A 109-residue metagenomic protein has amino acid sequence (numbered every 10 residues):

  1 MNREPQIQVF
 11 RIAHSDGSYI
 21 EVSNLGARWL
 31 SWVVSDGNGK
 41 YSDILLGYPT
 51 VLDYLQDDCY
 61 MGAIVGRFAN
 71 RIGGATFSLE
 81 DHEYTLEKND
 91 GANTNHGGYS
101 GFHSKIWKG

Functional and structural regions predicted by a protein language model:
M1-G109: Surface-exposed acidic/polar loop and edge beta-strand patches at domain peripheries
